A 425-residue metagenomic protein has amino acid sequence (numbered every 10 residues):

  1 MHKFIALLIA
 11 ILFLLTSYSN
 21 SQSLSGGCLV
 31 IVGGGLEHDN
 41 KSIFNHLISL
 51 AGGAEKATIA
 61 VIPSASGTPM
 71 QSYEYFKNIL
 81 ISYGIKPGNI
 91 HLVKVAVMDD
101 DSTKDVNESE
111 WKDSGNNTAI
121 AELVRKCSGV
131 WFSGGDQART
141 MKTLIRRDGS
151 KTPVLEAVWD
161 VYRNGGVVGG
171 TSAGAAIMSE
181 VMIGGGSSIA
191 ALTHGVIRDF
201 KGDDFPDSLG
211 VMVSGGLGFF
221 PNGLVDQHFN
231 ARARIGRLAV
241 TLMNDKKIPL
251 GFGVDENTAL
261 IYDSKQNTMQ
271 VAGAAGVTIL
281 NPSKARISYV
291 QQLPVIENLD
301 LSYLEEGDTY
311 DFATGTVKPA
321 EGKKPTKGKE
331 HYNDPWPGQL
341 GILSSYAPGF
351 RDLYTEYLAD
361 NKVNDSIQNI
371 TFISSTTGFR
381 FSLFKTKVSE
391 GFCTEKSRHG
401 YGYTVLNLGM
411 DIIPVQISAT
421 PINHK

Functional and structural regions predicted by a protein language model:
M1-S23: Bacterial Sec-dependent N-terminal signal peptides
Q22-E55, S66-Y75, L80-I85, A191-K425: C-terminal and late-domain segments of enzyme folds
V30-V32, T58-P63, H91-V93, G129-S133 (+4 more regions): Structural recognition of the beta-strand scaffold that forms the well-ordered cores of secreted hydrolase catalytic
S66-G67, Y75, K86-I120: Functional beta-strand-loop-alpha-helix junction segments that form "active/interaction loops" within catalytic
V124-R125: A short, aliphatic-rich alpha-helical micro-motif
W131-G134, A157-V158, Y162-I183: Catalytic nucleophile loop
Q137-K151: Glycine/threonine-rich flexible loop motifs
V167-G170, S188, V211: Active-site histidine-anchored catalytic micro-motif
